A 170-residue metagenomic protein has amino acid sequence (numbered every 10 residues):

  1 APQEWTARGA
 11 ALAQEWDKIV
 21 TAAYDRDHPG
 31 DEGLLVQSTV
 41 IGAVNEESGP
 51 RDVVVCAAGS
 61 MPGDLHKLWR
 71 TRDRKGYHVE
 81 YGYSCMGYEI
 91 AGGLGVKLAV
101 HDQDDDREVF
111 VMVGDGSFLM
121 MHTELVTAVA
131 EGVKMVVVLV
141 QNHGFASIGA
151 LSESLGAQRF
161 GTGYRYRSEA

Functional and structural regions predicted by a protein language model:
A1, D64-A170: Thiamine diphosphate
A1-A11: Terminal amphipathic helices with adjacent charged low-complexity linkers/tails
A13-Q103: Active-site diphosphate/adenylate-binding microenvironment
